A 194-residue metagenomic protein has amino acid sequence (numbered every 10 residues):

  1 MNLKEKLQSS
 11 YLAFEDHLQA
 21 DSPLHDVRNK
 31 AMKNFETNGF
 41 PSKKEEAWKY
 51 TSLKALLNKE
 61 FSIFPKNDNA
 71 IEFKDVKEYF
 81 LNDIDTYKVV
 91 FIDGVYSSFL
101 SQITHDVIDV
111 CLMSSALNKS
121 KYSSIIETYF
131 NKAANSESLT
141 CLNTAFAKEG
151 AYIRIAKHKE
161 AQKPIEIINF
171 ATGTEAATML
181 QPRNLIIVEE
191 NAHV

Functional and structural regions predicted by a protein language model:
M1-V194: Glycine-rich and polybasic anion-binding loops at the starts of cofactor/ligand-binding domains
